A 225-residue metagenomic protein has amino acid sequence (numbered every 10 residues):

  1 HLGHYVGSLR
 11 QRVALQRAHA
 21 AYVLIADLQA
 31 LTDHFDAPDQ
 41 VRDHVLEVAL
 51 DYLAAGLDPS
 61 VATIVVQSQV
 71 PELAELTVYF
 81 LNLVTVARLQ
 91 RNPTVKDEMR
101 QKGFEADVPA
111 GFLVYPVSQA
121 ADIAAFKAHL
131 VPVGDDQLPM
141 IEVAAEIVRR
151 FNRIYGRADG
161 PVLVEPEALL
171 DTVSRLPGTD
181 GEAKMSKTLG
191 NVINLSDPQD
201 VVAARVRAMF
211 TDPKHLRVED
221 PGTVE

Functional and structural regions predicted by a protein language model:
L2-A121: N-terminal Rossmann-like or analogous alpha/beta NTP/dinucleotide-binding catalytic cores that position adenine
K96-E225: Active-site cores that bind ATP or allylic diphosphates and position pyrophosphate for catalysis
